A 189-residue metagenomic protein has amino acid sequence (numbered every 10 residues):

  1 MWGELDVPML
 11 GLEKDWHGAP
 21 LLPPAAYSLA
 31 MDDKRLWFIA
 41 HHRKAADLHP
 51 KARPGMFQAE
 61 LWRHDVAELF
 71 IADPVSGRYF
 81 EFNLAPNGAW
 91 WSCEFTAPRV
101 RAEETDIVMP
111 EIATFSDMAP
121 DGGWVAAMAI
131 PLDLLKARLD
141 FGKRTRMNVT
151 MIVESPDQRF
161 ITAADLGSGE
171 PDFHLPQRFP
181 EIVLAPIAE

Functional and structural regions predicted by a protein language model:
M1-E189: Structural preference for beta-rich elements and adjacent junctions enriched in aromatics
